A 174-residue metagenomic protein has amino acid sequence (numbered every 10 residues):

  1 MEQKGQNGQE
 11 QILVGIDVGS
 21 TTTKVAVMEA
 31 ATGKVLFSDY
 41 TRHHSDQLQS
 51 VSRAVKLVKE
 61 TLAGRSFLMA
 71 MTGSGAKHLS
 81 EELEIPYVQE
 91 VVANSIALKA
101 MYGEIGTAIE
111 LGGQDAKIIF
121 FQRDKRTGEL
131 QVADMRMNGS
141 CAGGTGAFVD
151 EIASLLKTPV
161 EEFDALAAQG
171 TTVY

Functional and structural regions predicted by a protein language model:
M1-G8, G75-D124, G128: Conserved phosphate-binding catalytic cores of ATP/NTP-utilizing and phosphoryl-transfer enzymes
M1-V91: N-terminal glycine/serine-rich phosphate-binding loop of ATP-dependent small-molecule kinases, especially carbohydrate
I16-G19, M69-G75, V91, I105 (+5 more regions): Fold-independent oxyanion-binding glycine-rich loops and adjacent beta-strand/coil segments at enzyme active sites
A26-M28, V51, S80-E84, K117-D124 (+4 more regions): Short acidic, glycine/serine/threonine-rich loops at helix termini
H43, S52, K56-F67, F120 (+4 more regions): Hydrophobic/aromatic-enriched cytosolic interaction surfaces used to assemble or bind macromolecules
L48-V51, I96-Y102, G144-A147: Short, charged, surface-exposed secondary-structure boundary motifs
L57-T61, M101, I105-A108, L155-P159 (+2 more regions): Change "in soluble alpha/beta enzymes" to "in soluble alpha/beta proteins
Q131-A168, T172: Glycine-rich phosphate-binding loop plus the immediately following alpha-helix
